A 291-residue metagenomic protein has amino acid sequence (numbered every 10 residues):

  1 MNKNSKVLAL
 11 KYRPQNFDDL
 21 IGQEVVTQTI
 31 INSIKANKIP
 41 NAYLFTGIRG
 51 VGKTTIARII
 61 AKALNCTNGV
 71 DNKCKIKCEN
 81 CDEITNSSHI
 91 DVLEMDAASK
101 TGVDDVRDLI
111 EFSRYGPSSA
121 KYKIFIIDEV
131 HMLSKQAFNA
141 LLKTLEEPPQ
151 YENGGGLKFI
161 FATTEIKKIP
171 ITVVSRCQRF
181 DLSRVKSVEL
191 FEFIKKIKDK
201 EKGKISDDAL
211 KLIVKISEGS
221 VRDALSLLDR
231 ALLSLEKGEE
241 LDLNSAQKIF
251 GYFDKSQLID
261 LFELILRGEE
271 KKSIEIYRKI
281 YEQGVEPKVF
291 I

Functional and structural regions predicted by a protein language model:
M1-R179, V188-E189, I197, K237 (+1 more regions): P-loop/Walker A NTP-binding region and its immediately flanking N-terminal helices in P-loop NTPase folds
S88-I90, K121, Y151-E152, K158 (+2 more regions): Extended, largely alpha-helical regulatory/partner-binding modules appended to the mid-to-C-terminal parts
